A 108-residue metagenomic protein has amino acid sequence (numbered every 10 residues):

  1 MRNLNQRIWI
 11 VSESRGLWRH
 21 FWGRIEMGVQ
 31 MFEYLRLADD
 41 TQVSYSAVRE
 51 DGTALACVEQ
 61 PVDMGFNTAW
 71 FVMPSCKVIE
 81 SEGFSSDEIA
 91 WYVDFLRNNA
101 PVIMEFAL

Functional and structural regions predicted by a protein language model:
N5, W9-I10, R15-T53: Short, charged/polar N-terminal "headpieces" of proteins
L17, E26, T53, I79 (+2 more regions): Amphipathic alpha-helical interaction segments
W18, V29-M31, Q42, T68 (+2 more regions): Generic intrinsically disordered, low-complexity segments enriched for polar/acidic and small residues
E26, L37-D39, E50, C76 (+2 more regions): Short linear sequence elements within intrinsically disordered, low-complexity coil regions
V43-D87: A short, structured beta-strand/loop element
G83-L108: Short, compact, well-ordered microdomains
